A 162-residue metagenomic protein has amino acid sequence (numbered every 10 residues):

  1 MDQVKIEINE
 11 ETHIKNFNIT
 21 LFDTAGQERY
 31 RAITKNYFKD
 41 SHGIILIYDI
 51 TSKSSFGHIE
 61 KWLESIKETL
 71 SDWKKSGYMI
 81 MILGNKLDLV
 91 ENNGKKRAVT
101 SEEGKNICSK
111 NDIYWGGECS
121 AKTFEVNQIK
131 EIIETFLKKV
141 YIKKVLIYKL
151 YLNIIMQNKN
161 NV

Functional and structural regions predicted by a protein language model:
M1-Y148: TRAFAC-class small GTPase G-domain
V145-M156, V162: Cationic, amphipathic, low-complexity alpha-helical segments enriched in hydrophobics plus arginine/proline
